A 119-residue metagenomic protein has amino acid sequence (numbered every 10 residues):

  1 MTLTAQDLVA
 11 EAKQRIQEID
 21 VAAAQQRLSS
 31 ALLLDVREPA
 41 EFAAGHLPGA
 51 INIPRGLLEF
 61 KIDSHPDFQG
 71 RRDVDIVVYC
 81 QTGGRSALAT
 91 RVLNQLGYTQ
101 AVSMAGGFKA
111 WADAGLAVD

Functional and structural regions predicted by a protein language model:
M1-L32, P39-V77, G84-D119: Rhodanese-like catalytic fold shared by cysteine-dependent sulfurtransferases and DSP/PTP-type phosphatases
